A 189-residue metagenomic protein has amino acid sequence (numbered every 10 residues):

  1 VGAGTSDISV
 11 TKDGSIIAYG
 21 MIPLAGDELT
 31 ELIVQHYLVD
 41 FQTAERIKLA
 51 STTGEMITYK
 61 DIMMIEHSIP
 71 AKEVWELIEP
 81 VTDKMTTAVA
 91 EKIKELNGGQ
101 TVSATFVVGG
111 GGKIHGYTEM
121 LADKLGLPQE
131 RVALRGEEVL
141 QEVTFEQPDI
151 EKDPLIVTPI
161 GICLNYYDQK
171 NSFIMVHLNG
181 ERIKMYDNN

Functional and structural regions predicted by a protein language model:
V1: Two-metal-ion RNase H-like nuclease active-site motif
D7-K12, A18-T43, T53-N188: Helical "lid/coupling" subdomains associated with nucleotide-phosphate turnover
